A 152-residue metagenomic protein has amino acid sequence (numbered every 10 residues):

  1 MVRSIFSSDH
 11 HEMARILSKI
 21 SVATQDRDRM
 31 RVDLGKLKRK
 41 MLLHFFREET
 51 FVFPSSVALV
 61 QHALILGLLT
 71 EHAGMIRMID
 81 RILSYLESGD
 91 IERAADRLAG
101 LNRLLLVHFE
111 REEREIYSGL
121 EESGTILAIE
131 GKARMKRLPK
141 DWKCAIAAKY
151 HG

Functional and structural regions predicted by a protein language model:
M1-G152: Small-residue-biased structural context
